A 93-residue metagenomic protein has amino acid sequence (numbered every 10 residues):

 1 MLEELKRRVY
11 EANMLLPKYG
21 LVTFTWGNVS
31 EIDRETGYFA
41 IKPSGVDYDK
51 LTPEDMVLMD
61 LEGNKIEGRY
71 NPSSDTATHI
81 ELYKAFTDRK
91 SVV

Functional and structural regions predicted by a protein language model:
E3-F86: An anion-binding catalytic pocket shared by soluble metabolic enzymes
V92-V93: Conserved small/polar residues in nucleotide/adenosyl-binding loops
